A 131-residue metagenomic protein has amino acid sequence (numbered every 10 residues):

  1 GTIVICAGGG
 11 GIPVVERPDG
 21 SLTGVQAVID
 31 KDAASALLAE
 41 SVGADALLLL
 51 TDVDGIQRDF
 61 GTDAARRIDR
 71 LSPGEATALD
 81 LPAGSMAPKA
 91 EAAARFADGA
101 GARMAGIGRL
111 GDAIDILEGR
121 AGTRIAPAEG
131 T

Functional and structural regions predicted by a protein language model:
G1-T131: C-terminal catalytic "cap/lid" subdomain
